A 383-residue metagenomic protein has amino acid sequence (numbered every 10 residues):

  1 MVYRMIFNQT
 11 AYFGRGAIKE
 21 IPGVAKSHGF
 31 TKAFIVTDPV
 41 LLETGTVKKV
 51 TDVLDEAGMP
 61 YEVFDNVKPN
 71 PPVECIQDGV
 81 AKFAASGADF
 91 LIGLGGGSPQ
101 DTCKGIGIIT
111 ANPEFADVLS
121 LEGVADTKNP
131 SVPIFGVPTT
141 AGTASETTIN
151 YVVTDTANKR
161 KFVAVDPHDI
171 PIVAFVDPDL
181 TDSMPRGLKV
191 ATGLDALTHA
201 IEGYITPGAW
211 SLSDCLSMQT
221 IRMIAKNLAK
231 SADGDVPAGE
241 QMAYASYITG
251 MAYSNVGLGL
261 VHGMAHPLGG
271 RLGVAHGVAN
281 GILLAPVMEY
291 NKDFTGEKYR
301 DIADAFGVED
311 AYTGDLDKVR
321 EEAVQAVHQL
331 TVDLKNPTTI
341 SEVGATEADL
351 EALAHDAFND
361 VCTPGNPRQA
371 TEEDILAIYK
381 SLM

Functional and structural regions predicted by a protein language model:
M1-F90, I340: ATP/NTP phosphate-donor binding region
I18-I21, E43-T46, V73-I76, S98-C103 (+3 more regions): Short glycine/serine/threonine-rich phosphate/pyrophosphate-binding segments that cradle anionic phosphate groups
E74-D179: Glycine/threonine-rich beta-strand-loop-alpha-helix active-site module that forms ligand/phosphate-binding
G142, Y247-N280, D360-P364: Glycine-rich phosphate/pyrophosphate-binding beta-alpha loops
N150-V256, E373: Carboxylate- and glycine-rich phosphate/diphosphate-binding segment that chelates Mg2+/Mn2+
R271-D349: Gly/Pro-rich interdomain helix-loop hinge
T346-M383: Short, amphipathic C-terminal "tail helix"
